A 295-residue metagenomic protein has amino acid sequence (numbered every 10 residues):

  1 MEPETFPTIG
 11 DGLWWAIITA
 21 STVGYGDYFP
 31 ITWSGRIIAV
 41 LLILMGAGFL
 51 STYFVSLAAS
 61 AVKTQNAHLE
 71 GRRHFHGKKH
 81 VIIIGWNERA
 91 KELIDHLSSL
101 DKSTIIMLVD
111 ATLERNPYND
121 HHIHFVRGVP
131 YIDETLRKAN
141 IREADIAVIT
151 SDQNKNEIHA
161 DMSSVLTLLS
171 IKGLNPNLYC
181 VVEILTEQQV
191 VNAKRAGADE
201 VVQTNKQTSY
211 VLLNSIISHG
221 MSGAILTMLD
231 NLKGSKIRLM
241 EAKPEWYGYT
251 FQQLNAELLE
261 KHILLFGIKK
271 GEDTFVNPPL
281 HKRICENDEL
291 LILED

Functional and structural regions predicted by a protein language model:
E4-G48: Pore-loop/selectivity-filter region of tetrameric P-loop cation channels
F29-P30, S34, A47, S51-T52 (+1 more regions): Cytosolic regulatory regions of ion transport systems
